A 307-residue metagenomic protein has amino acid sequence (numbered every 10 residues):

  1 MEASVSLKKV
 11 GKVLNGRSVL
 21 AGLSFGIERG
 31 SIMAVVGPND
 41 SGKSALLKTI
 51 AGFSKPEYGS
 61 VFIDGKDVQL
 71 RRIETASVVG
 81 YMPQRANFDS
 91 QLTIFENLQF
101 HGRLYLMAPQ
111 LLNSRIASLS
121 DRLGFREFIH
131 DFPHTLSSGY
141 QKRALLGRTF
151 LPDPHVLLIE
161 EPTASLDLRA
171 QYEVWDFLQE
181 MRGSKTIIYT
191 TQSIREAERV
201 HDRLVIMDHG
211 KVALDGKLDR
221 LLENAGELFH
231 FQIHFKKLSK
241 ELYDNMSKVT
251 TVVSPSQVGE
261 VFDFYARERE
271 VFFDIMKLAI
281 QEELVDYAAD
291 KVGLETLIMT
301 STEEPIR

Functional and structural regions predicted by a protein language model:
A51: Helix-to-loop junction immediately C-terminal to a conserved catalytic motif
G59-L70, E74-T75: Conserved ABC transporter NBD signature motif
Q99, R103, Q110-F128: Conserved ABC ATPase "signature" region
F132-G139: Conserved ABC ATPase signature
L151-H155: A short, proline-enriched helix->beta-strand linker immediately N-terminal to the Walker B motif in ABC-type P-loop
L157-E161: Catalytic Walker B motif of ABC-type/P-loop ATPase nucleotide-binding domains
